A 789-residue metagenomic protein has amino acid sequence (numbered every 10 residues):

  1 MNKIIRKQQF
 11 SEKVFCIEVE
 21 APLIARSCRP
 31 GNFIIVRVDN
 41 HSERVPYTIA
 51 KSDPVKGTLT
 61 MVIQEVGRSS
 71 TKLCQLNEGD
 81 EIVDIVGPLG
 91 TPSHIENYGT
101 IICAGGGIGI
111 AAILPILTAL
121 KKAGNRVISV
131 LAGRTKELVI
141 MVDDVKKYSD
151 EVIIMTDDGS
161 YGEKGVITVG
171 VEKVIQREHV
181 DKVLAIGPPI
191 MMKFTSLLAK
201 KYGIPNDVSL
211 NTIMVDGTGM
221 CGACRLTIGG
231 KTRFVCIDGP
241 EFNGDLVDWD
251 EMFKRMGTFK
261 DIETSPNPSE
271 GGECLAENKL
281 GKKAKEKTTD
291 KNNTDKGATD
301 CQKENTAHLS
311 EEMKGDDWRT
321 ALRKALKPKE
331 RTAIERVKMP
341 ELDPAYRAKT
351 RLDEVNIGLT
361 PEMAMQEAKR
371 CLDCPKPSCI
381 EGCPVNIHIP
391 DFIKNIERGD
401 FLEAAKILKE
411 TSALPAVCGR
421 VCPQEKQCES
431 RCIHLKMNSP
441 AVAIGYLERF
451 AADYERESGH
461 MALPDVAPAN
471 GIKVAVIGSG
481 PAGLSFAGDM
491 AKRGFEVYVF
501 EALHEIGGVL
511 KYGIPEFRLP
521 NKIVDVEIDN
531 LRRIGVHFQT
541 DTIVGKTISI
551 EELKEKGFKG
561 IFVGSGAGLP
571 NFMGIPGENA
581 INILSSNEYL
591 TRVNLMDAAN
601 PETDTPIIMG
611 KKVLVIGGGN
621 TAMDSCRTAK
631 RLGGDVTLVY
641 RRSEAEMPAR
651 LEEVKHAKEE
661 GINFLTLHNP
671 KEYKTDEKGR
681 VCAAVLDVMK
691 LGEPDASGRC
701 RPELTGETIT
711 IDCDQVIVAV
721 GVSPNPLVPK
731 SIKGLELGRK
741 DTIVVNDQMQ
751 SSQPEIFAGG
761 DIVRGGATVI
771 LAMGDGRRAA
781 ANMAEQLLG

Functional and structural regions predicted by a protein language model:
M1-D80: Ferredoxin-reductase
R68-D216: FNR/FR-type flavoprotein reductase catalytic core
A112, P189-I190, N211-E241, G272-A276 (+2 more regions): Local cysteine-cluster metal-coordination motifs and their immediate loop/turn environment, predominantly Fe-S cluster
R134-D143, E496-V499, L503-F538, C626-E672: Rossmann-like dinucleotide-binding cores of NAD(P)H-dependent redox enzymes
K200-Y202, A348-E367, H388-R420, N438-V466 (+1 more regions): Ferredoxin-type iron-sulfur electron-transfer modules in oxidoreductases and energy-metabolism complexes
A451-P468, V526-K546, P570-L632, L737-S752: Glycine-rich dinucleotide-binding loop and its adjacent helix/turn
N579-G610, P694-G766: FAD-site-proximal beta/loop scaffold in flavoenzymes
S625, I762-L788: A conserved FAD-binding loop/helix module that cradles the flavin
